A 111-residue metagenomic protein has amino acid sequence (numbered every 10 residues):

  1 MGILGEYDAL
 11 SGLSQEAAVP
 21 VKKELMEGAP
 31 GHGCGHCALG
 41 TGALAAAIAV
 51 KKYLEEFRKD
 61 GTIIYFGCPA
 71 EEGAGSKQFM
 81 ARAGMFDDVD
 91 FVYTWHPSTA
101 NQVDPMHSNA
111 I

Functional and structural regions predicted by a protein language model:
M1-V21: N-terminal beta-rich core of secreted/periplasmic extracellular enzymes
L4, G42, T94: Structural signature of FAD isoalloxazine-binding scaffolds in flavoprotein oxidoreductases
L10, P20-G31, C37-A38, F57-I111: Histidine/acidic-residue-rich, glycine-tolerant segments that coordinate divalent metal ions
S14, A43-L44, K77-F79: Conserved strand-to-helix beginnings and helix N-cap segments that scaffold or border functional pockets
Q15-A17, A45, P105: Hydrophobic alpha-helical membrane-insertion segments
P30, A38-A49: Hydrophobic alpha-helical hairpins/lids featuring a short glycine-rich hinge
A45-D60: Flexible, small-residue-rich helix->loop connector segments that border functional cores
